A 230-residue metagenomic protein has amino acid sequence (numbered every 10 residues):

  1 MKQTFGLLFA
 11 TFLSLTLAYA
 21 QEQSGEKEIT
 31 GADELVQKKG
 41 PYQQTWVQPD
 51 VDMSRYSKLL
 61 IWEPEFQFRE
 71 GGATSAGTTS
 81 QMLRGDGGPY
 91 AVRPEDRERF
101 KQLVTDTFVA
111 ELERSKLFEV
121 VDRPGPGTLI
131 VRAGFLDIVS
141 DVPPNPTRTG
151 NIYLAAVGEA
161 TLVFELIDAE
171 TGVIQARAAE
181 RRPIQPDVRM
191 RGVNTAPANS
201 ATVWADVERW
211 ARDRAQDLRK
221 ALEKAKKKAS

Functional and structural regions predicted by a protein language model:
M1-T4: Positively charged n-region of N-terminal signal peptides that target proteins for export
G6-T16: Bacterial N-terminal signal peptides
Q21-V47, E170-Q175, I184-S230: C-terminal/domain-edge helix-coil "capping" segments
E22-E63, Q67-E70, A110, R114: N-terminal secretory signal peptides
Y56-I130: N-terminal segment of the mature soluble domain
V109-L117, S140, A215, R219-K227: Sec-exported extracytoplasmic/periplasmic mature domains
A110, R114-E119, R123-I174, Q185-P197: Surface-exposed short loop/turn segments
A178-E180: Short hydrophobic alpha-helix segments
